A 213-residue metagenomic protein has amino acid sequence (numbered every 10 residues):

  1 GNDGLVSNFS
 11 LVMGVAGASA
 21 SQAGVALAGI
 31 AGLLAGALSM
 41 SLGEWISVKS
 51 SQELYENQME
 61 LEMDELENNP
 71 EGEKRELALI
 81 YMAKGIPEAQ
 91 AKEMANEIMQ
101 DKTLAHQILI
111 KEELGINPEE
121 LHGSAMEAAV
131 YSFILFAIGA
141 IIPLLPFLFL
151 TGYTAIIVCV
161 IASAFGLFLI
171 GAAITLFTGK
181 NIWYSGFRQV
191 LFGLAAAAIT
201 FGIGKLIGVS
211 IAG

Functional and structural regions predicted by a protein language model:
G1-S47: Internal alpha-helical transmembrane segments
G1-V12, E119-L145: Transmembrane alpha-helical segments and their cytosolic interface motifs in multi-pass membrane proteins
D3, L42, Y81, A91-M94 (+3 more regions): Residue-level signature of catalytic and energy-coupling elements of molecular machines, predominantly ATP/GTP-dependent
S21-I30, Y153-C159, G213: Membrane-water interface of transmembrane alpha-helices in multipass transporters/channels
L27, A31, A35, S39 (+13 more regions): Alpha-helical transmembrane segments in multi-pass membrane proteins
V48-S132: Cytosol/matrix-facing amphipathic helices and coiled-coil assembly/linker segments of eukaryotic membrane proteins
I161, F165-K180: Transmembrane alpha-helical segments of integral membrane proteins
G202-G213: Juxtamembrane boundary at the C-terminal end of a transmembrane helix
